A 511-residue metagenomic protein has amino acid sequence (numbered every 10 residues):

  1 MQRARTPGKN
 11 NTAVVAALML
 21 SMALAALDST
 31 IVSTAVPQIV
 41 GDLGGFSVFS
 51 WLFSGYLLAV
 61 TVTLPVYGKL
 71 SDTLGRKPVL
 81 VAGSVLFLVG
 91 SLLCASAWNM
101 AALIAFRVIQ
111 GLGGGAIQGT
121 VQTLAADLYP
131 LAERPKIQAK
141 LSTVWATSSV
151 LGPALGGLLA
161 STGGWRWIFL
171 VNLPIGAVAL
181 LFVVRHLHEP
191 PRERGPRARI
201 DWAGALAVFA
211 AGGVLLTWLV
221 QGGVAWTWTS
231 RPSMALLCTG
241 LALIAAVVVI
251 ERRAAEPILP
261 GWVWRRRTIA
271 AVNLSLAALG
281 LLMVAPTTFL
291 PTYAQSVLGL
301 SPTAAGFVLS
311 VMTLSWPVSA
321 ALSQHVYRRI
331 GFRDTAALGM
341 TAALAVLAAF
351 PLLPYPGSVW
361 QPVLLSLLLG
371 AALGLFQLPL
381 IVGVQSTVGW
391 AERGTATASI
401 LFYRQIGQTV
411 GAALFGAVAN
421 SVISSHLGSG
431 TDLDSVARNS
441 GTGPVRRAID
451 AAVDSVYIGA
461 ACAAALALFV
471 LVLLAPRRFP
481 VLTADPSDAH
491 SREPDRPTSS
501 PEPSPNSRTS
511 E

Functional and structural regions predicted by a protein language model:
M1-V14, S440-E511: Transmembrane-helix exit segments and adjacent C-terminal regions of multi-pass membrane proteins
N11-T34, S47-G55, V85, S142 (+6 more regions): 12-transmembrane solute porter fold
L24-D28, A59, L93, A97 (+8 more regions): Residue-level hotspots within pore-lining transmembrane alpha-helices of multi-pass secondary transporters
I39-V40, L70-S71, L155-G163, L219 (+4 more regions): Interfacial helix-cap and linker-helix signal at transmembrane-aqueous boundaries of multi-pass secondary transporters
G41-D42, D72-T73, A95-W98, D127 (+8 more regions): Membrane-helix boundary and inter-helical linker elements of multi-pass secondary transporters
L64-A203, P356: Helix-loop-helix hairpins in multi-pass membrane proteins, especially solute transporters
S161-L173, Q221-S233, S421-A461: A membrane-interface helix-boundary motif in multi-pass transporters
S161-S275, L282, L300, V308 (+3 more regions): Hydrophobic transmembrane-helix bundles of small-molecule transporters
